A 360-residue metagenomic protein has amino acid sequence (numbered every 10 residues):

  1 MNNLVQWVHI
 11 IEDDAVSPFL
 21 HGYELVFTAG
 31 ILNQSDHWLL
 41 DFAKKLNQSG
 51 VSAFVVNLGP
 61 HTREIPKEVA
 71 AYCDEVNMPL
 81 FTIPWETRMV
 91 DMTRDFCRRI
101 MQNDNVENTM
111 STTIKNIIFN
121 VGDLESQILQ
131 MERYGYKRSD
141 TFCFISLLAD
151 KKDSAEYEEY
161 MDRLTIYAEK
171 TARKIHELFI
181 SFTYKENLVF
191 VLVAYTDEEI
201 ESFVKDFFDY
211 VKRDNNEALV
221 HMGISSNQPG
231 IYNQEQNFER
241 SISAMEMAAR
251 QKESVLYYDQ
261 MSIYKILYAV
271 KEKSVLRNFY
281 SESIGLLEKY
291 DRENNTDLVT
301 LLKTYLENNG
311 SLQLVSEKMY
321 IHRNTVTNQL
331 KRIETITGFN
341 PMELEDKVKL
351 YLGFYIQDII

Functional and structural regions predicted by a protein language model:
M1-Q48: Gly/Thr-rich phosphate-binding loop signature of adenosyl cofactor/nucleotide-binding cores
G22-Y23, G50-S52, V76-M78, V220: Short glycine-/polar-rich loops that comprise or flank the Walker A/P-loop and associated switch/sensor motifs
F27, S52-P60, N77-E86: Short hydrophobic alpha-helical runs that function as membrane-insertion/retention elements
T28-I31, L58-G59, L148-D150, A194: Structural motif
N33-V56, T62-E64, V69, D74-E75: A broadly used, surface-exposed interaction patch
D74-I117: Long, charge-dense
V121-I360: Cytosolic nucleotide-utilizing catalytic cores of signal-transduction proteins
